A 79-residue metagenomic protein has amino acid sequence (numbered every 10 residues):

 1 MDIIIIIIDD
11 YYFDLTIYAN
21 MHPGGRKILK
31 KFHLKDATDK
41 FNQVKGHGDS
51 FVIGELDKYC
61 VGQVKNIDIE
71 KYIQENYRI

Functional and structural regions predicted by a protein language model:
M1-I79: Histidine-anchored, small-residue-rich loop motif
